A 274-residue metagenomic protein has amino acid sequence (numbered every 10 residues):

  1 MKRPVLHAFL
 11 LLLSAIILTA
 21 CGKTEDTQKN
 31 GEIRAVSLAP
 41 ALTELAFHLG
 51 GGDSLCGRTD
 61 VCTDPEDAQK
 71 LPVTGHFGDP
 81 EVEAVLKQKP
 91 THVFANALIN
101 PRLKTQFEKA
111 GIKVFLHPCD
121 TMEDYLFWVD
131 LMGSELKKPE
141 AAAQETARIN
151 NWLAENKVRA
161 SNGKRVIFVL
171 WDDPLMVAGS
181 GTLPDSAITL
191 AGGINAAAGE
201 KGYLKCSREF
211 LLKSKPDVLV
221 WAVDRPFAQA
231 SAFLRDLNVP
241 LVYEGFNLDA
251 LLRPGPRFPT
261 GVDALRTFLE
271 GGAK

Functional and structural regions predicted by a protein language model:
M1-F9: Bacterial N-terminal signal peptides that target proteins for export
T19-A20: C-terminal motif of bacterial Sec signal peptides marking the signal peptidase cleavage site
T24-R34, R102-M176, G193-G199, C206 (+1 more regions): Extracytoplasmic substrate-binding proteins
R34-L98, A196-G199: A short, structured surface patch at a secondary-structure boundary
A39, A97-L98, L170-D173, E200-Y203 (+3 more regions): Short secondary-structure boundary segments
D60-D64, P72, V177-Y203: Alpha-helical, coiled-coil/dimerization segments enriched in small aliphatic residues
V82-K89, K109-A110, C206-K215: Short helices/loops that flank or line small-molecule/ion binding pockets
I99-K109, V218-D236: A ligand-binding cleft/hinge motif common to bilobed small-molecule-binding domains
